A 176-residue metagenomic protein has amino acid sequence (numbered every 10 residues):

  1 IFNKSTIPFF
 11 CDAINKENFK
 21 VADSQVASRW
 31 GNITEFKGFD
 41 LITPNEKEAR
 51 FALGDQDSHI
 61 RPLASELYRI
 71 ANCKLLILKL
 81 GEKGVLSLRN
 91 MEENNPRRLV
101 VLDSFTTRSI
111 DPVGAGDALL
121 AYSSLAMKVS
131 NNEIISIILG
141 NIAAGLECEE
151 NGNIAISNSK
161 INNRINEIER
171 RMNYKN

Functional and structural regions predicted by a protein language model:
I1-L99: Conserved phosphate/ATP/ADP-binding segment of small-molecule kinases
I14, Q56, A143, I168-E169: Alpha-helix boundary/capping residues
N18-V21, P44-A49, S65-I70, S104-T107 (+3 more regions): Glycine-rich loops and low-complexity Gly/Arg-rich segments that provide flexible linkers or classic glycine-based
K37-N45, K83-G116, N162-I165, E169-K175: Flexible glycine/proline-rich, aromatic-decorated loop/lid segments
N72-K74, S104-I168: Conserved post-catalytic alpha-helical subdomain immediately downstream of the catalytic base and nucleotide-binding
